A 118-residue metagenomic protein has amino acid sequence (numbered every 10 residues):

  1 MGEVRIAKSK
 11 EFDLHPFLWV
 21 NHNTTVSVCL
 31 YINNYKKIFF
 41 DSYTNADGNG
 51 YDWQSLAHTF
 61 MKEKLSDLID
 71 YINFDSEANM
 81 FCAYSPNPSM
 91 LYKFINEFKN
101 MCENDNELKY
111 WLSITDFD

Functional and structural regions predicted by a protein language model:
M1-K93, N100-D118: Structured alpha/beta or helical-core interaction and ligand-binding surfaces enriched in interleaved
